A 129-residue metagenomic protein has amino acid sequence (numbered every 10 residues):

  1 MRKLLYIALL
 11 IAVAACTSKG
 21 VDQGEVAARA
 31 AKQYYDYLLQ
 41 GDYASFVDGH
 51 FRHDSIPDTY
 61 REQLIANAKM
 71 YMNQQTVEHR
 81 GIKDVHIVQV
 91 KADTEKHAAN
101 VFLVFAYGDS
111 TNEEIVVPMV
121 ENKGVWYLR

Functional and structural regions predicted by a protein language model:
M1-S18: Sec-dependent bacterial lipoprotein signal peptides
R2-K3, Q33-Y37, K96-A99, V117: Solvent-exposed, well-ordered amphipathic alpha-helical segments that flank/support binding or catalytic loops
I7, D22-E25, S110: Residue-level detector of secondary-structure boundary/capping sites
C16-Q40: Short, low-complexity N-terminal intrinsically disordered segments enriched in polar/charged residues
A28-R29, Q33, A44-T94: Short solvent-exposed beta->alpha transition segments
G41-Y43, G124: Loop/turn elements at helix/coil->beta-strand transitions in domains of secreted/extracellular proteins
H86-R129: Exposed beta-sheet edge and beta->alpha loop/turn motif
